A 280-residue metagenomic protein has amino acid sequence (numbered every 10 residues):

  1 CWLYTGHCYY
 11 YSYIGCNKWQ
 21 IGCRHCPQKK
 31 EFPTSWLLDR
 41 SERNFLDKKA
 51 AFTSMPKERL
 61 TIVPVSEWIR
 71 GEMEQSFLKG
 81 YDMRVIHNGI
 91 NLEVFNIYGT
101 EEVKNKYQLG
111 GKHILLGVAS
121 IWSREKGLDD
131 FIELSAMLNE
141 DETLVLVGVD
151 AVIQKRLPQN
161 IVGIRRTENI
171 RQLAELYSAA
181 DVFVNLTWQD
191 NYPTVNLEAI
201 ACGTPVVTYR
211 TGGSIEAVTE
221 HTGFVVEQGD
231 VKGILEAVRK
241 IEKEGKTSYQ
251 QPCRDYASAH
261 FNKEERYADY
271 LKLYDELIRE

Functional and structural regions predicted by a protein language model:
V63, L109-K126, I132-S135: Conserved donor-binding/catalytic core segment of Leloir-type glycosyltransferases
G71-E74, I90-K106, K155-R156: Acidic anion/phosphate-binding donor-loop and adjacent secondary structure in glycosyltransferase catalytic cores
A151-A174: Nucleotide-activated donor-binding/catalytic signature segment of Leloir-type glycosyltransferases, i.e., the conserved
E175-A180: Short alpha-helical donor nucleotide-sugar binding micro-motif in glycosyltransferases
W188: Aromatic "clamp/platform" in nucleotide-sugar-dependent glycosyltransferases that forms part of the donor/acceptor
P205-T208: Short hydrophobic beta-strand element within catalytic cores of glycosyltransferases and related nucleotide-activated
E220, F224-V231, K240-K246: Conserved acidic donor-binding segment of nucleotide-sugar-dependent glycosyltransferases
T247-H260, D269-K272: A short, well-ordered alpha-helix in the C-terminal region of glycosyltransferases
